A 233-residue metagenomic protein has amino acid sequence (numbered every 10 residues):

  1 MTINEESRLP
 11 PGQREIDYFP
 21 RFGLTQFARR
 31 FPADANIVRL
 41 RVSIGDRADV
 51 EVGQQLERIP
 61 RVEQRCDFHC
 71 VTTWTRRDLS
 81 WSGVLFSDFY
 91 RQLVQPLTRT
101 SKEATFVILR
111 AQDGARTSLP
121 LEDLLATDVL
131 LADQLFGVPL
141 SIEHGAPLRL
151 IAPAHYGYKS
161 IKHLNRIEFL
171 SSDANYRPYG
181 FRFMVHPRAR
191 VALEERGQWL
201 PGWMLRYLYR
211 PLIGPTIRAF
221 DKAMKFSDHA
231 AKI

Functional and structural regions predicted by a protein language model:
T2-I233: Structured, non-membrane catalytic/scaffold regions adjacent to prosthetic-group chemistry
